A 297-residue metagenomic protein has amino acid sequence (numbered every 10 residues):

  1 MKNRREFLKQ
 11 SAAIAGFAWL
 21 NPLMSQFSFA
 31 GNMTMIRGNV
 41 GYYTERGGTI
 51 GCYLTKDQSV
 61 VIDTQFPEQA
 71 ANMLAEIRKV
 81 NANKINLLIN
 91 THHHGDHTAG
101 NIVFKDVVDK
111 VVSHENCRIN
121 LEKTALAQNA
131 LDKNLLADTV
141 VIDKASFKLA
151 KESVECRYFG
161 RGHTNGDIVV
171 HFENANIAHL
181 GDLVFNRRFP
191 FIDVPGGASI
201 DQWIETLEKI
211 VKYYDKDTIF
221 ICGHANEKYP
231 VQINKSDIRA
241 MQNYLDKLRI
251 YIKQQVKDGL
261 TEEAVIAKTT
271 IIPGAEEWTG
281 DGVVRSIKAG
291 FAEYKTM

Functional and structural regions predicted by a protein language model:
M1-A18: N-terminal secretory signal peptides and thylakoid transit peptides that target proteins across membranes
T34-E76, V170-H171, N176-D182: Conserved beta-strand hairpin/beta-sheet module of binuclear metal-dependent hydrolase folds, prominently
D57, E68-V112: Active-site metal-binding motif and surrounding structural segment of the metallo-beta-lactamase
I62-T64, N86-H94, V112-H114, H179-G181 (+2 more regions): Active-site neighborhood of phospho(di)ester-bond hydrolases with catalytic His/Asp-centered motifs
C117-G160, T164-N165, E173-N174, Y214: Metallo-beta-lactamase
L149-T206: Ligand/cofactor pocket segment of small-molecule handling proteins
I204-L260: Divalent-metal (often Zn2+) His-rich catalytic cores of metallo-beta-lactamase-fold enzymes
L260-M297: C-terminal regulatory/interaction regions
